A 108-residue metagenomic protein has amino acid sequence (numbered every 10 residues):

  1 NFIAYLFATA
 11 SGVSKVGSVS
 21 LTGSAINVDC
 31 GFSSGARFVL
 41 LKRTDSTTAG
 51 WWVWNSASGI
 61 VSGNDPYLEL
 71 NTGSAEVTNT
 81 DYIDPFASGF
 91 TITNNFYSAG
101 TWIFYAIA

Functional and structural regions predicted by a protein language model:
N1-A108: Surface-exposed molecular-recognition determinants
